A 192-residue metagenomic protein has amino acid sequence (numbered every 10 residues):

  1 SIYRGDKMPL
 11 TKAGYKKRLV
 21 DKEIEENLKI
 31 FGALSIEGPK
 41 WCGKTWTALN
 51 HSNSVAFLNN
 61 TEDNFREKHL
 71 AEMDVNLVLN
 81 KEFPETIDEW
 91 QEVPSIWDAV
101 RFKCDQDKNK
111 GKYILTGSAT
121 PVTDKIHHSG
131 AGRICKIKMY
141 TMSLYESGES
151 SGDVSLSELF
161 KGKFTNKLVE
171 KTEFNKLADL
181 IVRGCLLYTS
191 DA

Functional and structural regions predicted by a protein language model:
S1-E23: N-terminal pre-Walker A segment at the start of P-loop NTPase domains
I36: Hydrophobic anchor at the beta1->P-loop junction of P-loop NTPases
K44: Conserved lysine of the Walker
T47: Hydrophobic positions on the alpha1 helix immediately C-terminal to the Walker A/P-loop
A56-N80: Short glycine-rich substrate-engagement loop in P-loop NTPases that contacts/grips substrate
K81-P94: Conserved P-loop NTPase "ATPase switch" module shared by AAA+ and STAND
D98-K110, I114: Conserved catalytic/switch belt of AAA+ P-loop NTPases
K125-S190: Interdomain motor-coupling "hinge/lid" segment immediately C-terminal to the ATP-binding subdomain of NTP-driven enzymes
